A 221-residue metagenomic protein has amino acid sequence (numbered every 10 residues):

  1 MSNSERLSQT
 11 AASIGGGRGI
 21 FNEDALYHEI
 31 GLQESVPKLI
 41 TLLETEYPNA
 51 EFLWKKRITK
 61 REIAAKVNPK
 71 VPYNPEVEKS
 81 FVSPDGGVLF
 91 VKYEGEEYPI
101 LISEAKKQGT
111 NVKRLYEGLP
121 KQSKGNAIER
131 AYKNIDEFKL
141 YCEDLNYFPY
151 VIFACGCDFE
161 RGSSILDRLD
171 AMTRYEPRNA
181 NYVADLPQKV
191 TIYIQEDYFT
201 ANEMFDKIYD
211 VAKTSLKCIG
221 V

Functional and structural regions predicted by a protein language model:
M1-K70: Interdomain/boundary linker segments immediately adjacent to catalytic/signaling cores
S8-I20, E104-K121: A solvent-exposed, charged loop/short amphipathic helix patch at secondary-structure junctions
S35-Y47, N134-C142, M172-N179, A212-I219: Hydrophobic, Leu/Ile/Phe/Ala-enriched alpha-helical segments that form helix-helix packing faces
K55-K56, L101-E104, P149-C155: Extended hydrophobic secondary-structure segments that form protein cores and membrane-embedded regions
K55-Y98: Active-site metal-binding core of divalent-cation-utilizing nuclease and nuclease-like domains
G86-V88, P99-Q108, A131: Conserved catalytic cores of phosphodiester-cleaving nucleases, focusing on short active-site segments
V112-D185: Acidic, metal/cofactor-coordinating or nucleic-acid-engaging core segments within structured domains
F159-V221: Non-catalytic C-terminal interaction segments of nucleic acid-processing enzymes
